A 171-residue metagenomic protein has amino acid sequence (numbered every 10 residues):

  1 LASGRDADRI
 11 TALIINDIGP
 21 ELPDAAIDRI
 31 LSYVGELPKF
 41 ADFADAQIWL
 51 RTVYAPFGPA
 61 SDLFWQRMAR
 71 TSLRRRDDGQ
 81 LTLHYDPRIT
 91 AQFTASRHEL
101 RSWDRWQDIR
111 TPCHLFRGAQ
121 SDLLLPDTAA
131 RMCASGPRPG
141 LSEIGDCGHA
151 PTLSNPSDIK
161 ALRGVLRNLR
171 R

Functional and structural regions predicted by a protein language model:
L1-D24: Conserved hydrolase catalytic core segment
A12-I14, H114, G140-S142: A structural signal for isolated positions on well-ordered beta-strands in alpha/beta enzyme cores
N16-F57: Internal catalytic or translocation cores that form aromatic/hydrophobic pockets or channels for amphipathic metabolites
E21, L123, C147-A150: Active-site loop signature of alpha/beta-hydrolase-fold enzymes
A41-S96: Conserved alpha/beta-hydrolase catalytic His-Asp/Glu region
R74-S135, E143: Conserved serine/cysteine hydrolase catalytic core
I144-I159: Catalytic histidine-centered segment of alpha/beta-hydrolase-like enzymes
A161-L169: C-terminal alpha-helix
